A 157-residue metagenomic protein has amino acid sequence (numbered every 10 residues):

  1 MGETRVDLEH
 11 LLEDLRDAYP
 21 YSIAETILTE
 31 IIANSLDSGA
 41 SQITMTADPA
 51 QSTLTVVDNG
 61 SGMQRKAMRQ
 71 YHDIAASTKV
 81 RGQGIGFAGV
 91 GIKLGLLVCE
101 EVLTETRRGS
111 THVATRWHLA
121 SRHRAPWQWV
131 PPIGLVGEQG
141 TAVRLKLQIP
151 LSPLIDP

Functional and structural regions predicted by a protein language model:
M1-A40, K66-H72: Bergerat-fold GHKL ATPase/HATPase_c domain
A18, S38, I74-T78, E101 (+1 more regions): Conserved, well-folded catalytic cores of nucleic-acid-processing and energy-transducing macromolecular machines
D37-Q51: G2-box/ATP-lid motif of Bergerat-fold
D48-Q51, R69-I74: A short glycine/small-residue-enriched secondary-structure motif
S52-L54, T141: Short beta-strand element(s) in the Bergerat
D58: Acidic ATP/Mg2+-coordinating residue in the GHKL
S61-G62: Glycine-rich G1-box
K79-P157: GHKL-type ATPase core
